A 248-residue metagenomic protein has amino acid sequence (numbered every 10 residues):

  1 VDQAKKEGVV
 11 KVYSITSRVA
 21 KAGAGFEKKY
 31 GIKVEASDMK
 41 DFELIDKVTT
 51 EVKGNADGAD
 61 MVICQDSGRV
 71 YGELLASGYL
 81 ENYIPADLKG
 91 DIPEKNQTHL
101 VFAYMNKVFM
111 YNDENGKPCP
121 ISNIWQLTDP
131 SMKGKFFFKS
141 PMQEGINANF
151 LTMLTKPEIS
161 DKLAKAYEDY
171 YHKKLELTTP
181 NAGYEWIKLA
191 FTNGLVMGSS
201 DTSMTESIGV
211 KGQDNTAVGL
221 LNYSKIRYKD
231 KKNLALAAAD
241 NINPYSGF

Functional and structural regions predicted by a protein language model:
V1-K5, Y13-K33, R227-Y228: Short, polar/charged alpha-helical segment
V10-S14, A217-L220: Short, hydrophobic beta-strand segments that form beta-sheet elements in well-ordered domains
Y13-A24, E35-T49, D57-V210: Extracytoplasmic ligand-binding site segments that recognize negatively charged/polar headgroups
Y30, V52, E158: Active-site catalytic pocket residues across diverse enzymes, especially alpha/beta-hydrolases
A56-C64, M197-G198, D214-N222, A235-A237: Paired acidic/hydrophobic, glycine-rich loop segments that form the ligand-binding mouth/hinge of periplasmic-binding
G68-E73, G209-A235: A ligand-binding cleft/hinge motif common to bilobed small-molecule-binding domains
Y104-K107, W186-A190, Y228-F248: Periplasmic-binding protein-like
E144, S203-T205, Y223-R227, I242-P244: Short, catalytically relevant binding-site loops at active-site mouths
